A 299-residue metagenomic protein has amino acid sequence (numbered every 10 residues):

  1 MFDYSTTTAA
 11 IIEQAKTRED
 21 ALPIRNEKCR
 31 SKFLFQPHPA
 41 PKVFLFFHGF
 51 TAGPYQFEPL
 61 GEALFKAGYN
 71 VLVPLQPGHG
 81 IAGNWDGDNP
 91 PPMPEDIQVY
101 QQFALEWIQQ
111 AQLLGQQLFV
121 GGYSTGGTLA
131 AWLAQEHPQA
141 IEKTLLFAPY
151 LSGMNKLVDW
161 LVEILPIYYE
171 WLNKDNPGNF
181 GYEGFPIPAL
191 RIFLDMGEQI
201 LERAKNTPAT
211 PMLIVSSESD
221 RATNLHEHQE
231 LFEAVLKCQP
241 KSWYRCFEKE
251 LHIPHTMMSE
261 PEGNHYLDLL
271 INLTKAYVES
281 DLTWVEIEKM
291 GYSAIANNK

Functional and structural regions predicted by a protein language model:
M1-P39: N-terminal cap/lid segment of alpha/beta-hydrolase-fold proteins
R25-H79: Short, surface-exposed "cap/lid" segments of acyl-processing enzymes
P37-H38, F185-P254, G263-N298: Serine-hydrolase catalytic core
G83-L114: Catalytic nucleophile-loop/oxyanion-hole region of alpha/beta-hydrolase and closely related hydrolase-like folds
G121-G126, A130: Gly/Ala-rich beta-loop-alpha elbow adjacent to hydrolase catalytic centers
L145-K156: Active-site nucleophile loop of the alpha/beta-hydrolase fold
L157-N179: A catalytic-pocket lid/entrance helix-loop region that shapes and gates access to the active site across common
